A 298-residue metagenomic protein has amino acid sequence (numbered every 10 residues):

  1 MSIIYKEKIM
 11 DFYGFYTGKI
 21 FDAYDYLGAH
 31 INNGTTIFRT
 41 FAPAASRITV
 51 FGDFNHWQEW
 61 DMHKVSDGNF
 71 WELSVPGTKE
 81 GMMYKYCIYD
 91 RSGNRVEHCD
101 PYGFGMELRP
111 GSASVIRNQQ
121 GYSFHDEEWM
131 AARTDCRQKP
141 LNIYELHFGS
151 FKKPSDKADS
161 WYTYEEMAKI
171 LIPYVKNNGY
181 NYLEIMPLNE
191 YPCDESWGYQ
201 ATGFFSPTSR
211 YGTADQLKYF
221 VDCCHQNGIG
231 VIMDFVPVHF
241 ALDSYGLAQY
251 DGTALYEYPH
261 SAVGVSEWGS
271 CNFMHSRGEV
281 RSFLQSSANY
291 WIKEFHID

Functional and structural regions predicted by a protein language model:
M1-I37, W57, V65-E145, S150-D159 (+1 more regions): The feature marks proteins involved in alpha-glucan
F41-I48, N55-W57: Short proline/glycine-enriched turn/loop motifs at strand-loop junctions of beta-rich domains
I48-V50, Y84: Short beta-strand elements bearing conserved aromatic residues within extracellular beta-rich modules
F51, E59, E97, K157 (+1 more regions): Generic domain-boundary/flexible-linker signal
W57-Q58, H296: Short glycine-rich hinge loops at helix-strand junctions in the catalytic core of two-component histidine kinases
M130-Q138, H147-I297: Substrate-binding/active-site clefts of carbohydrate-active enzymes
